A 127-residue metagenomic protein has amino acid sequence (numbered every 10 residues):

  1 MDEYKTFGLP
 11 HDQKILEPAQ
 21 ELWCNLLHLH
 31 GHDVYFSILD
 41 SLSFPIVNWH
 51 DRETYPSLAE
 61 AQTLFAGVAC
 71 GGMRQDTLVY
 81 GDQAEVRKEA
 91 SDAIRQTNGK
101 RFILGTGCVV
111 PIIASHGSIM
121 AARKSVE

Functional and structural regions predicted by a protein language model:
M1-E127: Active-site loop segments of alpha/beta catalytic cores
